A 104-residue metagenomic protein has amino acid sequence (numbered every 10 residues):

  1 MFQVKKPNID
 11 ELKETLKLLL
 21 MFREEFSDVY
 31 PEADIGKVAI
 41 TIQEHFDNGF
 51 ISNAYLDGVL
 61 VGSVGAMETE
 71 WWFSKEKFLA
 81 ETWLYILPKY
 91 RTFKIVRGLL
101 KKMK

Functional and structural regions predicted by a protein language model:
M1-D34: Short amphipathic alpha-helix that is part of the acyltransferase structural core
K37-T41: Short, basic/aromatic recognition patches
I42-N53: A short helix-loop-beta-strand connector motif used in the catalytic cores of GNAT acetyltransferases and, in some
N53, V59-E68: Conserved beta-strand in the GNAT
E70-E81: A conserved beta-turn-beta hairpin within the catalytic core of GNAT-like acetyltransferases that forms part
T82-F93: A short, internal acetyl-CoA/4′-phosphopantetheine-binding micro-motif in the GNAT/acyltransferase core
G98-K104: Conserved acyl-CoA
